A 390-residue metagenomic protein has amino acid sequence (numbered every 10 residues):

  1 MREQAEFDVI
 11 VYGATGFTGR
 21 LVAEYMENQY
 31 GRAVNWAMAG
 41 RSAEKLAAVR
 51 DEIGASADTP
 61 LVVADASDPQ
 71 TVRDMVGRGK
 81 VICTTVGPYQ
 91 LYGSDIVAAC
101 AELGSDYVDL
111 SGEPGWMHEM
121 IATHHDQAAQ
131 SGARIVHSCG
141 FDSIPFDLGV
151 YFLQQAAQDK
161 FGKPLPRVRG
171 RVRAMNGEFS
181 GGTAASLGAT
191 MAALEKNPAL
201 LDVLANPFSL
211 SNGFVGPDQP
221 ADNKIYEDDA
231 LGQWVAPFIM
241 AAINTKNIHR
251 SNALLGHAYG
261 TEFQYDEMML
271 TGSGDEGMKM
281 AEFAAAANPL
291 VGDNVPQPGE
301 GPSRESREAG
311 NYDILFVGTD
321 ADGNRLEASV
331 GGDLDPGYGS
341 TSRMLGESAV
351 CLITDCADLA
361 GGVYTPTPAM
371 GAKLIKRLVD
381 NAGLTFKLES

Functional and structural regions predicted by a protein language model:
R2, Q130, S143, Q155-S390: C-terminal catalytic/substrate-binding lobe primarily of soluble NAD(P)-dependent oxidoreductases
V9-E27: N-terminal Rossmann NAD(P)H-binding glycine-rich loop of SDR-like oxidoreductase domains
Y25-A33, L255: A short, Lys/Arg-enriched amphipathic alpha-helix followed by its capping loop at the start of a domain
G31-K45: Conserved glycine-rich Rossmann-like NAD(P)H-binding loop of the short-chain dehydrogenase/reductase
V49-S56: Short, conserved SAM-binding/catalytic segment of Class I S-adenosyl-L-methionine-dependent methyltransferases
V63-V81, T85-L91: Conserved Rossmann-fold cofactor-binding substructure of NAD(P)-dependent oxidoreductases
P88, A99-M117: ADP-ribose/adenylate-binding Rossmann-like module
S111-A133: Rossmann-fold NAD(P)-binding glycine/threonine-rich loop
